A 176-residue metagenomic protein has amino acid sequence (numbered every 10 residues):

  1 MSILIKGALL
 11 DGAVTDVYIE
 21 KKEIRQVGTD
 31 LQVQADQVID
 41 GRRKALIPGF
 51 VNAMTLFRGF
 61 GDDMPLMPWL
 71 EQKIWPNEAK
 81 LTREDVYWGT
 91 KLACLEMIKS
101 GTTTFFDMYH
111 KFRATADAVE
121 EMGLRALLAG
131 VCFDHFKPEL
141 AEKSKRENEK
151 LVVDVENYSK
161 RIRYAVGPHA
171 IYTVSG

Functional and structural regions predicted by a protein language model:
M1-L4, L9-I47: Histidine-rich, glycine-flanked metal-binding segment
A8, K22, R43, M54 (+3 more regions): Divalent metal-coordination and catalytic microenvironments
I47-R58: Histidine-centered catalytic micro-motifs
L56-W88, M122-E142, E149: Active-site gating loops and adjacent loop-to-helix segments of metal-dependent hydrolytic enzymes
F105-F106: Hydrophobic residues within beta-strands of alpha/beta enzymes
H110-K111: Short beta->alpha linker loops
T115-G176: Metal-coordinating catalytic core of metallo-dependent amide/deamination hydrolases
